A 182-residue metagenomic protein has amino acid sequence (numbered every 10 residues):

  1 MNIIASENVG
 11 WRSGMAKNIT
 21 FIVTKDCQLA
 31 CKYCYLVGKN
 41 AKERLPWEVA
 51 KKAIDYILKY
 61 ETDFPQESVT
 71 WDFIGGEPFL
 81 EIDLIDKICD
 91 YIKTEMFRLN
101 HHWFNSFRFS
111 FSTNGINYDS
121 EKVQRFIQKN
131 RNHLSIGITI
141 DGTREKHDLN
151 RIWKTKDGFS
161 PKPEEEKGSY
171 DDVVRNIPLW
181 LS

Functional and structural regions predicted by a protein language model:
M1-T20, A41, F64-P65: N-terminal [4Fe-4S]-dependent radical SAM core
S13-G14, N18-E48: Canonical Radical SAM [4Fe-4S] cluster-binding loop centered on the CxxxCxxC motif and its immediate flanking residues
V23, G75-G76: Short acidic donor-binding/metal-coordinating loop in glycosyltransferase active sites
C27, C31, F73, F111: Conserved, mostly hydrophobic/aromatic
A41-K42, E77-L80, Y118: Glycine-/small-residue-rich active-site loops that bind phosphorylated ligands and cofactors
K59, D63-D72, E81-S182: Radical SAM/AdoMet-radical enzyme domain recognition
